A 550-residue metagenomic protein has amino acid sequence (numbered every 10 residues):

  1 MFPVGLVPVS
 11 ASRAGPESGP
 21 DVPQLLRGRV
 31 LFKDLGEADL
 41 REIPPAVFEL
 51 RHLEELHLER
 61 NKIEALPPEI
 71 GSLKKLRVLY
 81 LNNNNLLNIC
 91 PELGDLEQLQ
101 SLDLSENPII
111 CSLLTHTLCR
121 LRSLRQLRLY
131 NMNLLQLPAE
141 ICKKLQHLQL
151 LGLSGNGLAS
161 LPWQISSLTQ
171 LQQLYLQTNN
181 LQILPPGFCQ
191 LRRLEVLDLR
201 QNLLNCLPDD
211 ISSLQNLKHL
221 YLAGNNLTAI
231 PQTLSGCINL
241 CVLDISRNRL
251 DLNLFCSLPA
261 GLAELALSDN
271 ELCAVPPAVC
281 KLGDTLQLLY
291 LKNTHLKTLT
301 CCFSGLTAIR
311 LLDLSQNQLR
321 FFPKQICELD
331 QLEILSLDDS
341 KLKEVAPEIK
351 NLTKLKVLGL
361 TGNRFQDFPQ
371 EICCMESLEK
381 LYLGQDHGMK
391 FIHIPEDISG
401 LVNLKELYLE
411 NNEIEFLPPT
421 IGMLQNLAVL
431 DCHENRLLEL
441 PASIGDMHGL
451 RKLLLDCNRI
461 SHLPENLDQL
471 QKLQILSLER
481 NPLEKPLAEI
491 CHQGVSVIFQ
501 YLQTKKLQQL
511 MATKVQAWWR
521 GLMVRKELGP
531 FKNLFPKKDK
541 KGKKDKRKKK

Functional and structural regions predicted by a protein language model:
M1-P419, V429, Q474-I475, P482-K514 (+2 more regions): The feature captures the LRR N-terminal capping module
D339-P347, Y408-N481: Ankyrin-repeat and related helical/solenoid repeat scaffolds used for protein-protein interactions
C457, R520-G521: Loop/turn elements at beta-strand to alpha-helix junctions within RNA-recognition modules
